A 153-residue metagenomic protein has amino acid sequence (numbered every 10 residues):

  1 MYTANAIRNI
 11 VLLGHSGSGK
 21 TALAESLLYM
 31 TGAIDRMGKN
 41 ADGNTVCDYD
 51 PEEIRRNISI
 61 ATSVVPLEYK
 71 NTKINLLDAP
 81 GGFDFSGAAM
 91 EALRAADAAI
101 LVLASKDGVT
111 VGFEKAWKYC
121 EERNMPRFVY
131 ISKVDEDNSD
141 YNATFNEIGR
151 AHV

Functional and structural regions predicted by a protein language model:
M1-L103, D107-V109, A143: P-loop NTPase switch module centered on the Walker A-proximal segment
L93, A98-R150: Conserved C-terminal guanine-recognition region of P-loop GTPase G domains, centered on the G4
